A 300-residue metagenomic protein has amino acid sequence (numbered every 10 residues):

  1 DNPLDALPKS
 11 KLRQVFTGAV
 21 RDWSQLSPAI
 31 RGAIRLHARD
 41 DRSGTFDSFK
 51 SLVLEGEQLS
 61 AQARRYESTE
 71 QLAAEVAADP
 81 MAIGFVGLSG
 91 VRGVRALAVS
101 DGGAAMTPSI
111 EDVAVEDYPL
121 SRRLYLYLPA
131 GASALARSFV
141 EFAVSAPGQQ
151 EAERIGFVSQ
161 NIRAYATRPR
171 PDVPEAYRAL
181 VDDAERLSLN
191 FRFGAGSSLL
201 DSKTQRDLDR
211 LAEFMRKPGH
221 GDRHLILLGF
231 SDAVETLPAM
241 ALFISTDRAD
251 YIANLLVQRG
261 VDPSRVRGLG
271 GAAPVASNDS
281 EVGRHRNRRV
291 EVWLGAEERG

Functional and structural regions predicted by a protein language model:
D1-S197, S202-R206, V282-R286, G295-R299: Flexible loop/hinge segments at secondary-structure junctions
I34, V94, R223, D262-S264: A structural micro-motif
P80, G221-R223: Short coil/turn segments at beta-strand junctions that form active-site/ligand-binding loops
L208-R216: Short amphipathic alpha-helices and their capping/turn segments at secondary-structure boundaries
R216, H220-G221, F230-G300: Periplasmic OmpA-like peptidoglycan-binding domain that tethers envelope proteins to the cell wall
